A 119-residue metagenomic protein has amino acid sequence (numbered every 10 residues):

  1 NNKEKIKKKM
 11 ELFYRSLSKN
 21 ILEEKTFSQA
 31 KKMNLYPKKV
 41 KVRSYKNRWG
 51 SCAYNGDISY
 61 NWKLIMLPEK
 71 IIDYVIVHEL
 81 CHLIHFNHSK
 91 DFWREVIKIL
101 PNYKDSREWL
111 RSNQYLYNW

Functional and structural regions predicted by a protein language model:
N1-Y74, L83-W119: Active-site-proximal or metal-binding-adjacent scaffold patches in catalytic folds
E79: Walker B catalytic acidic pair
